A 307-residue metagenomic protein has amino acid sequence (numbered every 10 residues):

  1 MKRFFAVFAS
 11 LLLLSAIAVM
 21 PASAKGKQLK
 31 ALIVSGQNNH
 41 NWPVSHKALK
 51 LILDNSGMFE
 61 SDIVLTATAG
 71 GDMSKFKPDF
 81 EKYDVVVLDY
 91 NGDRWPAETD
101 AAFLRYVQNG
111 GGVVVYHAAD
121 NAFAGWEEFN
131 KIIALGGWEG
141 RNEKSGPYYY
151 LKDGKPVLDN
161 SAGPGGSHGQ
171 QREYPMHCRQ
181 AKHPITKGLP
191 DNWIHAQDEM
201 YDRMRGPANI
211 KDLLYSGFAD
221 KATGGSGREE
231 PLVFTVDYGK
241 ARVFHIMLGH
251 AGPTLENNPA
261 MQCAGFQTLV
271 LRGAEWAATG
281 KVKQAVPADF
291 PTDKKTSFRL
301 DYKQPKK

Functional and structural regions predicted by a protein language model:
M1-F4: Positively charged n-region of N-terminal signal peptides that target proteins for export
V7-A18: Bacterial N-terminal signal peptides
V19-A24: Sec/Tat signal peptide C-region and signal peptidase I cleavage site
K25-G26, K30-F123: Helical hinge/lid and interdomain linker segments adjacent to catalytic or ligand-binding clefts that mediate domain
K25-L29, N55, P78, D220-K307: Extracellular ligand-binding/catalytic regions of CAZymes and related secreted enzymes and adhesion modules
N38-N39, D93, D120-A122, D191 (+3 more regions): Short, solvent-exposed loop/turn segments at secondary-structure junctions
D54, E60, K152-R242: Catalytic beta-strand/loop cores that center a nucleophilic Ser/Cys/Thr and support acyl-enzyme chemistry
D93-P184: A glycine-rich, often tryptophan-bearing local segment used as a flexible ligand/cofactor-contacting loop or short
